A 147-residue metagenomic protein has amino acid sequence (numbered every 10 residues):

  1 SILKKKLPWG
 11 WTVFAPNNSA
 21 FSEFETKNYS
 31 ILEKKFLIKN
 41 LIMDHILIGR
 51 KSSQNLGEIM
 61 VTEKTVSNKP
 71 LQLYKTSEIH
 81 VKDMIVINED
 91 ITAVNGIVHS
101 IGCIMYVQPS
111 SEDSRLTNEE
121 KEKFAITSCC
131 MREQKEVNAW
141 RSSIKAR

Functional and structural regions predicted by a protein language model:
S1-W11: Glycine-rich loop/turn
I2, S19-I31: Short active-site loop/helix that positions an aromatic residue
K5-K6, E33, G96: Structural motif
L7-P8, I87-V94: Short, low-complexity cationic-aromatic patches
T12, N17, T62-T65: Ser/Thr-centric signal marking residues that sit in or immediately flank functional binding/regulatory motifs
A15-F24, T92-V107, F124: FKBP-type peptidyl-prolyl cis-trans isomerase
T26-E89, G102, Q108, E112-K121 (+1 more regions): Aromatic/histidine-rich interaction motifs
